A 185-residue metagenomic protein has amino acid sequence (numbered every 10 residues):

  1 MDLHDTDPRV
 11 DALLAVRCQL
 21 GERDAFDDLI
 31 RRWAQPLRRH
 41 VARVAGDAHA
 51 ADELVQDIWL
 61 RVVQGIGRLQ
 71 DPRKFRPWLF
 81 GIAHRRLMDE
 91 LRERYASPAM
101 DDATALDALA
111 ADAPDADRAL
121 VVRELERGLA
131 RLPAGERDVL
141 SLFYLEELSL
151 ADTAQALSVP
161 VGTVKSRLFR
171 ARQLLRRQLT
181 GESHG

Functional and structural regions predicted by a protein language model:
D2-D5, Q19-D27, R38-D57, Q70 (+2 more regions): Short, charged helix-capping/linker segments at alpha-helix termini
L3-D11, D89, A96-V122, S149: Internal acidic/polar
L13-R17, E124-P133: Short amphipathic alpha-helical boundary/capping segments
C18, L37, V41, A51-V62 (+5 more regions): Short, small-hydrophobic-rich alpha-helical interface motif
I30-A48, G65, L129, L174 (+1 more regions): Amphipathic, Lys/Arg- and hydrophobic-enriched alpha-helical face
V41, R92-Y95, L132, R137 (+1 more regions): Short, Lys/Arg-enriched C-terminal cap helix and immediately downstream tail that follows
Q64-D71, G81-D101, R118, R170: Arg/Lys-rich amphipathic alpha helix in sigma70-family domain 2
R127-D138, E146-T163, L174: Helix-turn-helix DNA-binding module
